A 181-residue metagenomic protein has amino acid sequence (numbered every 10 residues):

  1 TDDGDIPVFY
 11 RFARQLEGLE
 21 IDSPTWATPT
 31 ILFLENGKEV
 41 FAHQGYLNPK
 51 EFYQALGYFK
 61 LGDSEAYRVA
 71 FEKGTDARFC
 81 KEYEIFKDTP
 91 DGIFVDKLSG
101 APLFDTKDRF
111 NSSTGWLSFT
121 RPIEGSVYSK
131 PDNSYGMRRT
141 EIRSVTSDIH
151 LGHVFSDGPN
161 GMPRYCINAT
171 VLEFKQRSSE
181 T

Functional and structural regions predicted by a protein language model:
T1-F41, Y46, E51, F59: Thioredoxin-like thiol-disulfide oxidoreductase module
A13-I21, Y53-L56, I93, L117-F119 (+1 more regions): Short, surface-exposed linear patches
N48, F52-A55, A66, S147: Stable alpha-helical elements in mature extracytoplasmic
L61-T181: A short Gly-Trp-Pro
